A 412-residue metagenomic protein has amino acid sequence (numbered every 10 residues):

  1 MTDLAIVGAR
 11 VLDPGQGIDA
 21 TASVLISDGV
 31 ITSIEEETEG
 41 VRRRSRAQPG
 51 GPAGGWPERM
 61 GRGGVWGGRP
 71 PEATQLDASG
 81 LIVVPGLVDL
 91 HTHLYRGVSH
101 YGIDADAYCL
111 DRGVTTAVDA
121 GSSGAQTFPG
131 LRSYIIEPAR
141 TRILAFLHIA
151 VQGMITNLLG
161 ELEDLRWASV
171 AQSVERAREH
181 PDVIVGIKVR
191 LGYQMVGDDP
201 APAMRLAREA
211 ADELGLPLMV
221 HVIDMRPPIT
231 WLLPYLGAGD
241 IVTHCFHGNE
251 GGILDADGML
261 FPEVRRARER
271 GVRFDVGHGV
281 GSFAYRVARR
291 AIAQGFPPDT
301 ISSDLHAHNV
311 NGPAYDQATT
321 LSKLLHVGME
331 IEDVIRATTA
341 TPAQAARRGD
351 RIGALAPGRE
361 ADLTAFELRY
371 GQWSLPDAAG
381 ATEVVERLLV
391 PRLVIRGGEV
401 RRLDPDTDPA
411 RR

Functional and structural regions predicted by a protein language model:
M1-G68: N-terminal metal-binding scaffold of metallo-dependent hydrolase/deaminase domains
A9, V24, G29, G80 (+11 more regions): Divalent metal-coordination and catalytic microenvironments
G68, D77-P138: Metal-associated gating/positioning segment near the N- to mid-region
V98-A107, R166-A177, R226-L232: Short, acidic/polar
H100-G102, R112-V118, S122-S123, P138-L165 (+2 more regions): Metal-cofactor-binding active-site regions of metalloenzymes
V189-N311: Active-site core of metal-dependent hydrolases
R286-Y370: His/Asp/Glu-enriched, well-ordered alpha-helical/loop segment that forms or immediately abuts the divalent-metal
E360-R411: C-terminal cap of metal-dependent C-N hydrolases
